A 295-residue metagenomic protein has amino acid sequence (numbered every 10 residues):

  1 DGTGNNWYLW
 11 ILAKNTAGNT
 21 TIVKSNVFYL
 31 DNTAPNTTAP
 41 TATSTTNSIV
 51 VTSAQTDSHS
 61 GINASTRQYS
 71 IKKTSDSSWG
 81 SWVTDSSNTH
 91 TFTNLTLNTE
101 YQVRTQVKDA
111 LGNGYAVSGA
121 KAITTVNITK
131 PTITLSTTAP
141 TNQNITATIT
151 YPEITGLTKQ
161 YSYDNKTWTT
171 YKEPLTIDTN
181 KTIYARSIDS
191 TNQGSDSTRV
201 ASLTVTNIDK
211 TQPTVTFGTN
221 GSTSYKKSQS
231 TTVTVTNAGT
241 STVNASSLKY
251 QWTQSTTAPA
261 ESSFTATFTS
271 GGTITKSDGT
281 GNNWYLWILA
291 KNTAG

Functional and structural regions predicted by a protein language model:
D1-G295: Low-complexity, disordered linker/stalk regions enriched in Pro/Thr/Ser/Gly
